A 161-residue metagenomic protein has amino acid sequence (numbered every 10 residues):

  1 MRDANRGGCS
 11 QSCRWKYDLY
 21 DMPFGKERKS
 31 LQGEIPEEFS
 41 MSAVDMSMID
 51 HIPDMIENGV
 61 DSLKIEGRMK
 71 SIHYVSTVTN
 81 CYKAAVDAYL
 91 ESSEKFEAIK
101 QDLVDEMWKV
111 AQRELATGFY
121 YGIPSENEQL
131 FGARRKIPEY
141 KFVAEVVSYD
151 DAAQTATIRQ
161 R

Functional and structural regions predicted by a protein language model:
M1-R161: Surface-exposed amphipathic alpha-helical tracts and adjacent flexible/coil segments at the periphery of soluble enzymes
